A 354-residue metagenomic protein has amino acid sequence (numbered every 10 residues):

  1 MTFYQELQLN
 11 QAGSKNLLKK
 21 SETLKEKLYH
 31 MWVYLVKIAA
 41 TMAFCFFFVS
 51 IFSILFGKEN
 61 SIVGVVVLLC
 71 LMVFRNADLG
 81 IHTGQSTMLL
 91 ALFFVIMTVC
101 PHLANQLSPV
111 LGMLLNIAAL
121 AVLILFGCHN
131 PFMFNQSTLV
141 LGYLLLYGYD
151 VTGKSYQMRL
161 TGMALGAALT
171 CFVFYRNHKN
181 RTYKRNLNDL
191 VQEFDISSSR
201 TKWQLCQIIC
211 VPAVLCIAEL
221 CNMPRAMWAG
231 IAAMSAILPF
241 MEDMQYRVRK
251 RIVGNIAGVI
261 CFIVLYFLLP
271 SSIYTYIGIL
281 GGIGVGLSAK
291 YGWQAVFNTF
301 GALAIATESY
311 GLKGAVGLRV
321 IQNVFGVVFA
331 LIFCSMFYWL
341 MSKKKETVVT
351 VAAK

Functional and structural regions predicted by a protein language model:
M1-S137, L141-F297, A304-K354: Alpha-helical transmembrane segments and their membrane-interface boundaries that form or gate the permeation pathway
